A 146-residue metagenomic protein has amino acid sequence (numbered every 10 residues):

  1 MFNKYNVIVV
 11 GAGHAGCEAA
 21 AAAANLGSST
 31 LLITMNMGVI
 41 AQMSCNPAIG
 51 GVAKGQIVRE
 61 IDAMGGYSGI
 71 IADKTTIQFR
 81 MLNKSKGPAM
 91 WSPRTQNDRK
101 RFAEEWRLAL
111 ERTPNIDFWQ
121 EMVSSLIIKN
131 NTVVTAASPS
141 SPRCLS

Functional and structural regions predicted by a protein language model:
F2-A15: Beta1/beta-strand and adjacent pyrophosphate-binding region of the FAD-binding site in flavoprotein oxidoreductases
K4, A21-K129: Conserved N-terminal/central alpha/beta ligand/cofactor-binding core
I8-G11, S124, V134-A137: N-terminal non-cleavable signal-anchor helices
I8-V10, R143-S146: Short hydrophobic core segments
H14-A15, M37-G38, S141: Short, glycine-/Ser/Thr-/acidic-enriched flexible segments
H14-C17, A103-E105, N131-A136: Short alpha-helical segments and helix-capping/turn motifs at coil-helix boundaries
I127-L145: Conserved beta-strand-loop-beta-strand element in the redox core of flavoprotein oxidoreductases
